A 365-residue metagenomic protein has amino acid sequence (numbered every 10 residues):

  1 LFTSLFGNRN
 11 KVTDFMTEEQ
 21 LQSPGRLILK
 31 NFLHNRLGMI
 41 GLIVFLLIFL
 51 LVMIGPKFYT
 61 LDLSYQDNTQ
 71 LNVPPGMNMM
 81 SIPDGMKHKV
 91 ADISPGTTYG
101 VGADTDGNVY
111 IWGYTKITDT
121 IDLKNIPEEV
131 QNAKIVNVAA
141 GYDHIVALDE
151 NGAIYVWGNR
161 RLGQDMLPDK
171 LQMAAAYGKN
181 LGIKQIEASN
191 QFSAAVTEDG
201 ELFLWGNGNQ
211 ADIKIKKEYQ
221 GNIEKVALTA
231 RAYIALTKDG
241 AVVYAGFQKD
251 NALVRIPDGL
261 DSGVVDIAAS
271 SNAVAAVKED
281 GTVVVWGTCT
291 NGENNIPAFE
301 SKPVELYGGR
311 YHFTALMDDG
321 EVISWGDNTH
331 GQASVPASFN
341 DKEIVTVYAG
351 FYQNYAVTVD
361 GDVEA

Functional and structural regions predicted by a protein language model:
L1-T115, V130, K134-G141, N159-R160: Gly/Trp-centered helix-boundary motif
I82, Y110-Q131, Y155-K179, F203-Y219 (+3 more regions): Short glycine/serine- and acidic-residue-enriched loop/turn motifs that recur at repeat junctions
P95, A103, A140, L148 (+10 more regions): Residue-level recognition of a conserved intra-blade site in WD40 beta-propeller repeats
T98, G107, Y142-D143, G152 (+10 more regions): Short coil/turn segments that connect the beta-strands within blades of beta-propeller domains
Y99-G102, I111, H144-A147, V156 (+10 more regions): Conserved core positions of repeat-based scaffolds
T105, E150, R160, E198 (+4 more regions): Conserved strand-to-loop turn within each blade of WD40 beta-propeller repeats
I135-N137, G182-Q185, N190, N222-A230 (+3 more regions): Repeated scaffold domains used in trafficking and secretory/extracellular systems, primarily beta-propellers
S270-N272, T288, Y307-F313, E321-T329 (+2 more regions): Eukaryotic tandem repeat interaction scaffolds
